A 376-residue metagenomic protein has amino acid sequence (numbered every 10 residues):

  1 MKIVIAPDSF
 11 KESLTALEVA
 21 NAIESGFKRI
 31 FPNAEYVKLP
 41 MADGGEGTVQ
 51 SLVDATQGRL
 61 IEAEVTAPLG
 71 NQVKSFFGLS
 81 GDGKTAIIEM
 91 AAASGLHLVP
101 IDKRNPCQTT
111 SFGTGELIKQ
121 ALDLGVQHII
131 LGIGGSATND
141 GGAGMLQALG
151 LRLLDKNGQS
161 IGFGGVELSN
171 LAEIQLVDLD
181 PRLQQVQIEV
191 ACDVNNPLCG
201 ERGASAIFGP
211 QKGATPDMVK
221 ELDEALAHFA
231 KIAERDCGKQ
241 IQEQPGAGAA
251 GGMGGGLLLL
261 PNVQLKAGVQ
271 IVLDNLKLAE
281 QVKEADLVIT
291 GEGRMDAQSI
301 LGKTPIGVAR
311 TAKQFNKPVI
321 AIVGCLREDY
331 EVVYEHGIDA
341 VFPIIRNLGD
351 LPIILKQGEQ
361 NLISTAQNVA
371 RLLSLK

Functional and structural regions predicted by a protein language model:
K2-I133, A137-K376: N-terminal loops that bind phosphate or other acidic moieties and the adjacent beta-alpha structural core
